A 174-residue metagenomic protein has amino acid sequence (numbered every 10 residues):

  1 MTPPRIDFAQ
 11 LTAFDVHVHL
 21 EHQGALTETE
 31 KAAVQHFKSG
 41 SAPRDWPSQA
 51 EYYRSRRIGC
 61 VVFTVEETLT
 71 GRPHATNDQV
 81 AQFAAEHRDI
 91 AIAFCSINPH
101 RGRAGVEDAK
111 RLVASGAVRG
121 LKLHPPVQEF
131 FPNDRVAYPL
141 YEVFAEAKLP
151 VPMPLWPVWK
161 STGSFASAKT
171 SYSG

Functional and structural regions predicted by a protein language model:
M1-R72, D78: An N-terminally biased module of ancient metal coordination in phosphate/nucleic-acid-related enzymes
T2-P4, A50-E51, F83-A84, R111 (+1 more regions): Short, flexible, glycine/charge-rich loop motifs used to bind or transfer phosphoryl groups or to couple energy/partner
F8, W46, W156-W159, G163 (+1 more regions): A residue-identity detector for tryptophan
G24-E30, T162-Y172: Histidine/acidic-residue-rich catalytic or RNA/ligand-binding cores of hydrolases and nuclease-related proteins
G59, E67-S167: Active-site gating/metal-coordination segments in enzymes
P139, S171-G174: Non-catalytic alpha-helical scaffold/packing segments enriched in small hydrophobic residues
